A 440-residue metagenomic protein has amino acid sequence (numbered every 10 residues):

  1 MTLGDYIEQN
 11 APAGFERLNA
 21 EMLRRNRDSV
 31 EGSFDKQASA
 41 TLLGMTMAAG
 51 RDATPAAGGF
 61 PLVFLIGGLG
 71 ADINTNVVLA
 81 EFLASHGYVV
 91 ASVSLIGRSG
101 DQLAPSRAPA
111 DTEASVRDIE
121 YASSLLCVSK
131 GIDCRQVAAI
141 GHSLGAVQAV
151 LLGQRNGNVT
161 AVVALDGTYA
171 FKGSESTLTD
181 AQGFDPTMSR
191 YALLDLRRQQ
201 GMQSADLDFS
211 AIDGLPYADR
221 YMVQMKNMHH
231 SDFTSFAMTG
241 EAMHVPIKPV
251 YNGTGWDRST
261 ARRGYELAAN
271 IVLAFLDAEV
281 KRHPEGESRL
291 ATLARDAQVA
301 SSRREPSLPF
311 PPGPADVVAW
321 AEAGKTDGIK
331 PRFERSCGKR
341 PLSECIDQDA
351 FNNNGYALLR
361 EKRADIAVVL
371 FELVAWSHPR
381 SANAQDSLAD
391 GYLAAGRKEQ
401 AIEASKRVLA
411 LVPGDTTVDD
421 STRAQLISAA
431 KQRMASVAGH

Functional and structural regions predicted by a protein language model:
M1-L62: Domain-level recognition of soluble alpha/beta enzyme cores, biased toward histidine phosphatases/phosphomutases
T2-E21, R220-M243: Short, solvent-exposed beta-strand-terminating loops
M45-F60, L65-Q102, F171, G201-S204: Short substrate-entry loop that stabilizes the transition state in hydrolases
D52-A57, T160-S231: The feature captures the conserved acid-bearing segment of alpha/beta-hydrolase catalytic domains
T75, R107-G131, L151: Alpha/beta-hydrolase active-site loop
A122-M188: Primarily recognizes the serine-hydrolase "nucleophile elbow" in alpha/beta-hydrolase and SGNH/GDSL folds
N227-H230, F236-D386, G396-K406, A410-H440: Alpha/beta-hydrolase-fold serine-hydrolase catalytic core, especially in secreted/extracellular enzymes
